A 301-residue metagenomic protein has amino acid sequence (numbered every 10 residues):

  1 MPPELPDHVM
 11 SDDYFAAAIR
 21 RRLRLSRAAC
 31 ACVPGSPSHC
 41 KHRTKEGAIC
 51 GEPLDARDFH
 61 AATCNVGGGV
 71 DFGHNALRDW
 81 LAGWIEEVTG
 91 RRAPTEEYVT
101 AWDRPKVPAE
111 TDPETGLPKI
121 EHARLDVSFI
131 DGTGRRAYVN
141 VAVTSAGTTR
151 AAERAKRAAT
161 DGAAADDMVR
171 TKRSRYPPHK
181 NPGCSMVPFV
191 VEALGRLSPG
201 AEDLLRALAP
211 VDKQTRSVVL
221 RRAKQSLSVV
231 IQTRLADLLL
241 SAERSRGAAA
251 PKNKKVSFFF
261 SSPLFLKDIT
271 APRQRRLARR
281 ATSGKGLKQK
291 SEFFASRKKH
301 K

Functional and structural regions predicted by a protein language model:
M1-K45, G68-G69, A101-L125, G132-A137 (+1 more regions): Non-catalytic C-terminal interaction segments of nucleic acid-processing enzymes
K45-L77: Short Cys/His-based metal-binding microdomains
N65-Y98: Amphipathic alpha-helical
